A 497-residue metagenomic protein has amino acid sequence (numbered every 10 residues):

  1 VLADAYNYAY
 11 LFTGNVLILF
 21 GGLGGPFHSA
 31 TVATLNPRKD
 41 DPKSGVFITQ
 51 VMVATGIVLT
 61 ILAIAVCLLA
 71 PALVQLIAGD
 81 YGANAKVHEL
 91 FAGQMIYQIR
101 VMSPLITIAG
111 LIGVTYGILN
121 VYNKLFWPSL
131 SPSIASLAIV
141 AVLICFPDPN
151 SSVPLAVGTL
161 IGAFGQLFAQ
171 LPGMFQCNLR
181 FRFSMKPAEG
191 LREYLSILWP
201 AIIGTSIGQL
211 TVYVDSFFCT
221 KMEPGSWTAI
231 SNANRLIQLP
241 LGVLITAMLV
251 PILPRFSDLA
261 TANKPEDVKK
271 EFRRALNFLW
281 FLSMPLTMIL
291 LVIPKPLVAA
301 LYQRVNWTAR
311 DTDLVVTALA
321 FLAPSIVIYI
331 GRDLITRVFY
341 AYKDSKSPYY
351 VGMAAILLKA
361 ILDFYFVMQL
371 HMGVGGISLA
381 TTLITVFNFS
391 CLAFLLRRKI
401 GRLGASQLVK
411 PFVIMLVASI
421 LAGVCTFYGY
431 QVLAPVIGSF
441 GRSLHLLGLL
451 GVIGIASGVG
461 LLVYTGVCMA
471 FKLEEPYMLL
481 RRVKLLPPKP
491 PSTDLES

Functional and structural regions predicted by a protein language model:
V1-S497: Membrane-embedded alpha-helical bundles of multi-pass transporters/translocases, especially carrier/permease families
